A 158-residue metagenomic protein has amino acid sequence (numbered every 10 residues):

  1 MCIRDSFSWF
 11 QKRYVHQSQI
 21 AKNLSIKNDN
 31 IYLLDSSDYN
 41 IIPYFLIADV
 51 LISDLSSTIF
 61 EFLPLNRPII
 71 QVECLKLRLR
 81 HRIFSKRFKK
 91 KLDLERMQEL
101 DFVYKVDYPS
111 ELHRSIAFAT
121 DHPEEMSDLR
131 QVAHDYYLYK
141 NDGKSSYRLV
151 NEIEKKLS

Functional and structural regions predicted by a protein language model:
M1-I3: Short, small-residue-biased leader/transition segments that mark boundaries at the very start of proteins
D5-H16, L79-R87: Short, flexible/disordered intra-domain loops and linkers
Q11-F60: Donor nucleotide-activated moiety binding/catalytic core segment of transferases that use nucleotide-activated donors
F45, L63-L65, L157: Short glycine/proline-enriched turns and hinge-like loops at secondary-structure junctions
S57-Y137: Catalytic binding pocket for nucleotide-activated donors in carbohydrate/polymer assembly enzymes
D142-S158: C-terminal alpha-helical cap of glycosyltransferases
